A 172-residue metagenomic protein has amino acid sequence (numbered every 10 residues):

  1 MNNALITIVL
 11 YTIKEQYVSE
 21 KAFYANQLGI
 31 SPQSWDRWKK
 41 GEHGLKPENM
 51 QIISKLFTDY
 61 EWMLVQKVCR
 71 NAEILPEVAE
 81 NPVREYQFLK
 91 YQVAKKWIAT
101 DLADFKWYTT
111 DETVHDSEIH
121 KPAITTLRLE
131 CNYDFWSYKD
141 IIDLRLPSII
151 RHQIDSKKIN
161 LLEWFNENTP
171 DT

Functional and structural regions predicted by a protein language model:
M1-T12, G44-Y138: Charged, helix-prone or intrinsically disordered regulatory segments positioned adjacent to compact structured domains
K14, A25, K40: Short, flexible active-site loop motifs that bind/organize anionic cofactors or intermediates
S19-L28: Short alpha-helical "recognition helix" segments of helix-turn-helix
K21, D36, V65-V68: Short loop/turn and capping residues at structural boundaries
Q27-G29, I52-I53: Generic alpha-helical hydrophobic packing signal
L28-L45: Recognition helix of helix-turn-helix/homeodomain-like DNA-binding domains that insert into the DNA major groove
P122-T172: Charged, low-complexity intrinsically disordered regulatory/assembly segments
